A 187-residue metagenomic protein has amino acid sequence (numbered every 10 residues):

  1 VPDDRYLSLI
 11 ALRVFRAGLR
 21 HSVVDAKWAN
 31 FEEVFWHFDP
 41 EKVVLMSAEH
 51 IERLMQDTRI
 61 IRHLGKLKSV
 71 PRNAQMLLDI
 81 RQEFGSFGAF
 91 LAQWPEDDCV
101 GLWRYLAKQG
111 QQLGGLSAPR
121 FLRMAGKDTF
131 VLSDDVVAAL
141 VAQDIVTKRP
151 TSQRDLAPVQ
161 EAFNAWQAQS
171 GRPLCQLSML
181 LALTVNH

Functional and structural regions predicted by a protein language model:
V1-H63, L67, L180-H187: N-terminal polyanion-binding entry modules of DNA glycosylases/AP lyases and select other DNA-binding proteins
I10-A11, N73-L77, L140: Buried hydrophobic packing segments
V23-A26, L45-M46, Q82, V131-D135 (+1 more regions): Alpha-helix N-cap and coil->helix boundary residues
D25-W28, L64-A74, G115-L122, V137 (+1 more regions): Short, well-structured alpha-helical segments
H37-Q112: Alpha-helical ds-nucleic-acid-binding substructure associated with the helix-hairpin-helix region of base-excision DNA
A92-H187: C-terminal accessory module of base-excision DNA glycosylases/AP lyases that mediates lesion recognition and DNA
